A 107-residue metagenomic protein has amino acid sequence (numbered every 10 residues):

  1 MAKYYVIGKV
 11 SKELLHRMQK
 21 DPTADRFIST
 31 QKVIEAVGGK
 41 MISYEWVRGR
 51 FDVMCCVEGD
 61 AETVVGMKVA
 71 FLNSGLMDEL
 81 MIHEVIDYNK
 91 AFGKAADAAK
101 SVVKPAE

Functional and structural regions predicted by a protein language model:
M1-E107: A compositional/biophysical signature of low hydrophobicity enriched in polar/charged and small residues
